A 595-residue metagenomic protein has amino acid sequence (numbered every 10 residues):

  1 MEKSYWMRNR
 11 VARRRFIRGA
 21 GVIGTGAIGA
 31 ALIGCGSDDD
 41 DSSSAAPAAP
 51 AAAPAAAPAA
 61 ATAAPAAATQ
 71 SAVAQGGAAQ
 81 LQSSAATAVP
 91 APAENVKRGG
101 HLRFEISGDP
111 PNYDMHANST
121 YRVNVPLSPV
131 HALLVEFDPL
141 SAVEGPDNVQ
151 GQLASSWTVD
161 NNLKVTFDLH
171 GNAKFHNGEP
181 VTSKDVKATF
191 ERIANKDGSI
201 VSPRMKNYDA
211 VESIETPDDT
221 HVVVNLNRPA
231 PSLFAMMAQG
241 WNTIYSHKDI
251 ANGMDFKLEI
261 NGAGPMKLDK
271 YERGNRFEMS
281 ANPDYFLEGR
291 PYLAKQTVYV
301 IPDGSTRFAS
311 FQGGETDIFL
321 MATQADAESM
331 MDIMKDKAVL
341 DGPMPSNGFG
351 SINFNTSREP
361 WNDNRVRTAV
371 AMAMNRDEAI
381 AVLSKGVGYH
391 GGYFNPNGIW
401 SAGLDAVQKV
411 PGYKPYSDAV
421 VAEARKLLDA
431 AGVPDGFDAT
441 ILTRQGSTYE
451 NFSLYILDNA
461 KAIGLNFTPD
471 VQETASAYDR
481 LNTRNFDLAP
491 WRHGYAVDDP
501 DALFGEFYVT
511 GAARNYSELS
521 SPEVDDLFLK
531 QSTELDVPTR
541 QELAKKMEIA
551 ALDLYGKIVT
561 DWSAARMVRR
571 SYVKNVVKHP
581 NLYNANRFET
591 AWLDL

Functional and structural regions predicted by a protein language model:
M1-R15, V22-A30: N-terminal secretory signal peptides
V22-G34, R122-P126, E272, A281 (+4 more regions): Detector for C-terminal structural segments
R103, T182-T189, D219-N225, G264-P265 (+7 more regions): Alpha-helical secondary-structure segments
E105-N161, E191, E259-G262: N-terminal lobe/hinge region of extracytoplasmic solute-binding protein
R122, S155-S199, P217, V223 (+3 more regions): Aromatic- and charge-enriched surface segment that lines or borders ligand/interaction sites
V135-E144, A235-P291, K295-T297, S305 (+2 more regions): Gly/Pro-rich hinge or "lid" segments in bacterial periplasmic/extracellular proteins
T158, D168, S202-K248, K270: Surface-exposed binding/hinge segments that line and control ligand-binding clefts or catalytic entry sites
P283-S329, T368, M372, L457 (+1 more regions): Ligand-site clamp/hinge motif
